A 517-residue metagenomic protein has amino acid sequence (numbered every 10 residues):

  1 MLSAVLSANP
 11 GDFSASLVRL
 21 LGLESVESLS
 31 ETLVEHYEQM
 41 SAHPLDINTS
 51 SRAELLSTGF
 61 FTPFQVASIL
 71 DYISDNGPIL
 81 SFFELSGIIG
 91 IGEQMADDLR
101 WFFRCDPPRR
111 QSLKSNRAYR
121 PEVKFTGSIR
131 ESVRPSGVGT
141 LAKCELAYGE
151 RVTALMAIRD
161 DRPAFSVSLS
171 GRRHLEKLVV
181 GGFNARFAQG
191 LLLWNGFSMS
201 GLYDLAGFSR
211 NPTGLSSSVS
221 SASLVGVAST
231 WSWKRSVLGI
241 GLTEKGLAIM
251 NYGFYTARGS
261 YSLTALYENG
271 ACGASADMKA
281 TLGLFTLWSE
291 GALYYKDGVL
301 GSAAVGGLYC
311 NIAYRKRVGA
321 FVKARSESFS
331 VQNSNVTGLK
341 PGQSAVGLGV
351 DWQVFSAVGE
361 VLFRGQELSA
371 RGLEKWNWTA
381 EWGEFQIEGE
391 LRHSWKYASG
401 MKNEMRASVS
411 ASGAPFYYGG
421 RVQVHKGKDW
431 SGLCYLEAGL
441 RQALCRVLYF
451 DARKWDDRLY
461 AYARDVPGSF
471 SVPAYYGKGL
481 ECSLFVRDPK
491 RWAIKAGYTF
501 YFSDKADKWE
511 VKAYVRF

Functional and structural regions predicted by a protein language model:
V5-R173, V179-R186, S326: Compositionally biased linear targeting/interaction segments
R117-Y119, L146-Y148, M199-G207, Y255: Outer-membrane beta-barrel pore proteins
V133-G139, A147-T153, A157-R159, A164 (+7 more regions): Beta-stranded membrane pore/translocator domains
R162-I240, G319-A324, L433-Y435, Q442-D456: Outer membrane beta-barrel
V179, A228-T230, G239-G241, G253 (+4 more regions): Residues within well-ordered beta-strands of beta-sheet-rich folds
S221-V225, L238-A257, Y261, Y267: Hydrophobic, small-residue-rich alpha-helical packing segments that form membrane-like cores
C272-G273, G283-L284, W288-F517: Exposed, low-structure sequence patches enriched in small/polar residues
